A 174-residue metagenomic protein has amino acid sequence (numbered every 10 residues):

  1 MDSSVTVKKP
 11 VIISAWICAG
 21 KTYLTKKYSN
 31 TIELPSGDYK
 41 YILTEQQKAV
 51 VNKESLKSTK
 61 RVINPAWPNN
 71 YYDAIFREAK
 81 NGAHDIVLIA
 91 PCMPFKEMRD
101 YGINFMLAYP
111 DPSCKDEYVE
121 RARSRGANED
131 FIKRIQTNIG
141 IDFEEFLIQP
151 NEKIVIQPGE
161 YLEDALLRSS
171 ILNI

Functional and structural regions predicted by a protein language model:
M1-K8: Phosphate-binding P-loop
K9-Y28: Glycine-rich phosphate-binding P-loop
S14-I17, I89-C92, P110, Q157-E160: Structural motif
G20-T22, M93-M98, E163: Short, well-ordered alpha-helical microsegments
S29-Y101, F105: Conserved nucleotide-sensing/catalytic segment adjacent to the nucleotide-binding pocket in NTP-handling enzymes
Y41-Q47, C114-R123, A165-L166: Short, charged, surface-exposed secondary-structure boundary motifs
D100-Q149: A glycine- and Lys/Arg-enriched "phosphate-lid" helix/loop adjacent to the NTP-binding pocket of small-molecule kinases
E144-I174: NTP-dependent small-molecule kinase module
